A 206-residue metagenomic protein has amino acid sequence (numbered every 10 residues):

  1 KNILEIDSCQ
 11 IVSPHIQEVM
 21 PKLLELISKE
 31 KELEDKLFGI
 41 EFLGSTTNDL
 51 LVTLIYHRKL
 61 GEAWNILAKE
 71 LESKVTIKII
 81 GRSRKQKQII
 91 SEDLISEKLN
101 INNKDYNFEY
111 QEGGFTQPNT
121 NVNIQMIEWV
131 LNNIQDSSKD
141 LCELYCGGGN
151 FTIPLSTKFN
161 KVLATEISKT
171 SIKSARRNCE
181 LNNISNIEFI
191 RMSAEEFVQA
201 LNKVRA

Functional and structural regions predicted by a protein language model:
K1-D35: Extended interfacial segments that mediate partner engagement and assembly in macromolecular machines
E5, N48-H57, N107-Y110: Short, aliphatic-rich beta-strand segments
D35-G44: A short glycine-rich, hydrophobically flanked beta-strand micro-motif that places a catalytic Asp/Glu for divalent metal
E41, T53-I55, K98: Residue-level recognition of well-ordered beta-strand positions that form the cores of beta-sheet-rich folds across
S45-N48, N102: Short strand-connecting beta-turns/loops that link adjacent beta-strands
H57-A206: Rossmann-like S-adenosyl-L-methionine
